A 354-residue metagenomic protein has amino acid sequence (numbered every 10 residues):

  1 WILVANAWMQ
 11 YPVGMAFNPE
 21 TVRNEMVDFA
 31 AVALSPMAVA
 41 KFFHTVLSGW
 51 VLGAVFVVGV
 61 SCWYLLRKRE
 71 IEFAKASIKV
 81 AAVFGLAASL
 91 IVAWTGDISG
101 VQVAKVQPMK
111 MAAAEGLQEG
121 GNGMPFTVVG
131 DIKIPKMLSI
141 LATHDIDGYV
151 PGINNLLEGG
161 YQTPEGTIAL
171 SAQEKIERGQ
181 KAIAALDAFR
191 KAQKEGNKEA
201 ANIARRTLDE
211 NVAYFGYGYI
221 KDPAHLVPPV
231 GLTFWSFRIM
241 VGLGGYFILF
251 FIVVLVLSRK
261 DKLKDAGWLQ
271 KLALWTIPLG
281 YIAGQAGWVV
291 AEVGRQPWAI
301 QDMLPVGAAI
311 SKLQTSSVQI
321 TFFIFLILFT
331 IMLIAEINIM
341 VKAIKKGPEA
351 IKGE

Functional and structural regions predicted by a protein language model:
W1-E354: Polytopic transmembrane helical bundles with strong interfacial aromatic enrichment
